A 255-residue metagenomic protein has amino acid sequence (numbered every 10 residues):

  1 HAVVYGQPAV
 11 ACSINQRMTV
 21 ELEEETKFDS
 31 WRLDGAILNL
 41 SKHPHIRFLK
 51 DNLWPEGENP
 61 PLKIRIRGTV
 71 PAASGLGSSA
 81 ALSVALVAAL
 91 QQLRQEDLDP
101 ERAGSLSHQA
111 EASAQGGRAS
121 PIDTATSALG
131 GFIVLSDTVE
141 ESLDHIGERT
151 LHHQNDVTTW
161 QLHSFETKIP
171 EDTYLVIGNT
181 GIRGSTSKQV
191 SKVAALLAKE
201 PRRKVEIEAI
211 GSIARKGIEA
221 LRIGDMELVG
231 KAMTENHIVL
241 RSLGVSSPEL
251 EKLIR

Functional and structural regions predicted by a protein language model:
H1-Y5, A72: Glycine-rich phosphate/pyrophosphate-binding beta-alpha loops
A2-V3, A11, R17-E58, R67 (+3 more regions): C-terminal nucleotide
P61-K63: Residues at or immediately flanking beta-strands
R67-L90, S120: Glycine/serine-rich anion-binding loops at beta->alpha junctions that coordinate negatively charged ligand groups
E101-A103: Alpha-helical scaffolds flanking conserved acidic
